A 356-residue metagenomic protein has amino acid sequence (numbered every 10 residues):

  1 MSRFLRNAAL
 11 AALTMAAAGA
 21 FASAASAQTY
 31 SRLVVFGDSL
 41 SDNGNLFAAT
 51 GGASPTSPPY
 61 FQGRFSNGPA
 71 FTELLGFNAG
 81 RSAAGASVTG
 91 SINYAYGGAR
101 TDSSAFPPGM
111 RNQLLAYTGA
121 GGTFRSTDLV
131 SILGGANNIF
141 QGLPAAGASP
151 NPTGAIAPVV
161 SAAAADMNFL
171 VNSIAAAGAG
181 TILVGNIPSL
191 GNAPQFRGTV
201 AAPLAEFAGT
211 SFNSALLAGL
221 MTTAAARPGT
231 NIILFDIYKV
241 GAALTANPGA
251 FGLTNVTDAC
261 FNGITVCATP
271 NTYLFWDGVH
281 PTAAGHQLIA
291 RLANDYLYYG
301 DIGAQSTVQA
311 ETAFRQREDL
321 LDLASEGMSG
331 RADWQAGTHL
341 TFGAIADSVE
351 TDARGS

Functional and structural regions predicted by a protein language model:
M1-A27: Gram-negative bacterial Sec-dependent N-terminal signal peptides
S26-Q28, N45, N78-A86, L115-F124 (+2 more regions): Secretion/assembly modules of Gram-negative surface proteins
A27-T29, A84-V88, G121-S126, V130 (+5 more regions): Extracellular/periplasmic catalytic domains that process cell-envelope and extracellular macromolecules
R32-F47, F71-L74, G90-Y96, D128-G134 (+7 more regions): Structural recognition of the beta-strand scaffold that forms the well-ordered cores of secreted hydrolase catalytic
T56-A165, A313-R317: Conserved SGNH/GDSL esterase-like catalytic core that processes O-acyl groups on lipids and polysaccharides
L74, N78-A79, T123, F169-L183 (+1 more regions): A structural motif corresponding to the C-terminal end of an alpha-helix and its immediate exit/capping segment
L143-A146, F196-T199, T351-G355: Outer-membrane beta-barrel translocator domains and adjoining extracellular loop/strand segments of Gram-negative
S189, P194-F207, S211, A218-T222 (+1 more regions): Mobile gating loops/cap/lid regions near enzyme active sites that modulate substrate access
